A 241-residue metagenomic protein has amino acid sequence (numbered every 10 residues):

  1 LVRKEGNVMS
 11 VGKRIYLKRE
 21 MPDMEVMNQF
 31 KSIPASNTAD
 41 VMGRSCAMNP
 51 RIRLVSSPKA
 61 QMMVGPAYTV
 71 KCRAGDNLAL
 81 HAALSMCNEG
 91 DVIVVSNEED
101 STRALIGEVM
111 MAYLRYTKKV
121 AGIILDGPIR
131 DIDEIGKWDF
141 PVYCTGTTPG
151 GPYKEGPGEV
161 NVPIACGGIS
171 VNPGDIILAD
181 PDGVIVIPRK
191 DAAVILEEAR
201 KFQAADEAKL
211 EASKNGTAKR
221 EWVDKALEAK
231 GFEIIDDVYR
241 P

Functional and structural regions predicted by a protein language model:
L1-V8: Short, Lys/Arg-enriched N-terminal segments with co-localized hydrophobic residues within the first ~10-30 amino acids
S10-P173, I187-P241: Feature captures the catalytic cores and cofactor-binding loops of soluble hydro-lyases/lyases that act on carboxylate
I177: C-terminal binding/interaction regions
D180: Beta-strand-loop-alpha-helix segment that lines the small-molecule cofactor/substrate pocket of alpha/beta enzymes
